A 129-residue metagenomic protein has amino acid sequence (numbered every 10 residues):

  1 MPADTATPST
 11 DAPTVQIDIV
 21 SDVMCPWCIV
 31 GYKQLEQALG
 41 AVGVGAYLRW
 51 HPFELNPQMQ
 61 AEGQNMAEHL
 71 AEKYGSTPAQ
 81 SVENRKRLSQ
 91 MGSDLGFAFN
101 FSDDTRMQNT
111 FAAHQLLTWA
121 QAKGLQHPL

Functional and structural regions predicted by a protein language model:
M1-S9: Secretory/periplasmic and organellar redox-cofactor proteins
P2, C25, H114-L116: A broadly tuned "polar low-complexity/structure-edge" signature
T10-E36: Local sequence-structure signature of Cys/Sec-based thiol-disulfide redox active-site neighborhoods
Y32-L129: Structural alpha/beta surface segment adjacent to cysteine/selenocysteine redox centers across thiol/disulfide enzymes
